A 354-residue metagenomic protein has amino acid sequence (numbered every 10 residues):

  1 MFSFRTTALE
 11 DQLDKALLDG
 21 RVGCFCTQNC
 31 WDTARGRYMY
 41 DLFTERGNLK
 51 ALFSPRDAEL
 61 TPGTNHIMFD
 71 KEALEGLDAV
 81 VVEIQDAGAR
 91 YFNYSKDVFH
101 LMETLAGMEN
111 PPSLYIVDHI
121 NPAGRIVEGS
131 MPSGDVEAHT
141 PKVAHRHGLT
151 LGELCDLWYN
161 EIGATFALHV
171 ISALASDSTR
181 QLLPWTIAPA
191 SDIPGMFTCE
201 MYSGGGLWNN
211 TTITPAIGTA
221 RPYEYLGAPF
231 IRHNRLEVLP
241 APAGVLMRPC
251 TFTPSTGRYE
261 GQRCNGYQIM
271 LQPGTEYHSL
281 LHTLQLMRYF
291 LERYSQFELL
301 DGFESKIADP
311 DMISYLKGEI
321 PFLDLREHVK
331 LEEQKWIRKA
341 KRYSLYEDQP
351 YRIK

Functional and structural regions predicted by a protein language model:
M1-G47: N-terminal phosphate-binding or glycine-rich loops at protein starts, especially the Walker A/P-loop of NTPases
F4-D11, T61-A73: Glycine-rich, highly charged phosphate/nucleotide-binding loops
G47-L49, L105-S113: A short helix->loop->beta-strand "cap" motif at the edges of active sites that frequently abuts
L60-T61, Y115-V136: Glycine-rich, charge-decorated loop segments at or immediately adjacent to ligand/cofactor-binding or catalytic sites
D86-V98: Glycine/threonine-rich flexible loop motifs
D135-G205: Conserved anion/nucleotide-ligand pocket segment
S176-C250: Glycine-rich, aromatic-lined ligand/substrate-binding cores of catalytic and carbohydrate-binding domains
P222, G227-K330: Conserved functional hotspot residues or short segments at active or partner-binding sites across diverse domains
